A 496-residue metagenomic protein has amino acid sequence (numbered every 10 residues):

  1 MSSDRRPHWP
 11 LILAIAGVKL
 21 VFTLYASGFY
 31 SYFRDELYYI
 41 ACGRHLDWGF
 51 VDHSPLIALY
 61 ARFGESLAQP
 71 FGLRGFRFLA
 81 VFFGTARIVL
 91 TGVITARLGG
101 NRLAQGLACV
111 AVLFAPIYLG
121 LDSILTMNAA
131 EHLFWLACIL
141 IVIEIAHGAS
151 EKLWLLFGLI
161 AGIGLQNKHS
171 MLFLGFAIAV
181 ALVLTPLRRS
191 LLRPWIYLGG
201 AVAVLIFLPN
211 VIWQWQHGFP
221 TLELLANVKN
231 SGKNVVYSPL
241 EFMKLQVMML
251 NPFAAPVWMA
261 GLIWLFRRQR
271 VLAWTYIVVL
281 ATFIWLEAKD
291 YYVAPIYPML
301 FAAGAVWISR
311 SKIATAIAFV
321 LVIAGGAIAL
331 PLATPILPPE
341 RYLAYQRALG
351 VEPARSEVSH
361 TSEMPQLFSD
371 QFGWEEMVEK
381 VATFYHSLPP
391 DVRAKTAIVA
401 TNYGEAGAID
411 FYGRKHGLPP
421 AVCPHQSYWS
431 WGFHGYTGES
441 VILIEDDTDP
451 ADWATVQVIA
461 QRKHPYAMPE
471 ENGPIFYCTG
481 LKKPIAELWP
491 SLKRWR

Functional and structural regions predicted by a protein language model:
R5-L13, I88-F114, L133, H147: Transmembrane-helix signature of polytopic, membrane-embedded enzymes that assemble or transfer cell-envelope glycans
I15-A16, A108-P116, A161, L165 (+1 more regions): Short helix- or helix-capping micro-motifs that position conserved polar/aromatic residues at function-defining sites
Y25-Y39, G49-R74: Extracytoplasmic catalytic/substrate-binding loops of multi-pass membrane glycan-assembly enzymes
H45, I141, L153-K168, V202-V204 (+1 more regions): Membrane-interface alpha helices of multi-pass inner-membrane proteins
F78-G99, A137, I141: Transmembrane-helix motifs of polytopic, lipid-linked glycan transferases
A96-G99, C138-W154, A260-R268: Membrane-interface transmembrane helices that cradle and orient dolichyl/undecaprenyl
I117, S123-E131: Short acidic/glycine- and proline-prone juxtamembrane loop motifs at membrane-interface regions of multi-pass membrane
L174-R268, F283, L330-I336: Transmembrane-lumen/periplasm boundary regions of multi-pass, lipid-linked membrane glycan transferases
